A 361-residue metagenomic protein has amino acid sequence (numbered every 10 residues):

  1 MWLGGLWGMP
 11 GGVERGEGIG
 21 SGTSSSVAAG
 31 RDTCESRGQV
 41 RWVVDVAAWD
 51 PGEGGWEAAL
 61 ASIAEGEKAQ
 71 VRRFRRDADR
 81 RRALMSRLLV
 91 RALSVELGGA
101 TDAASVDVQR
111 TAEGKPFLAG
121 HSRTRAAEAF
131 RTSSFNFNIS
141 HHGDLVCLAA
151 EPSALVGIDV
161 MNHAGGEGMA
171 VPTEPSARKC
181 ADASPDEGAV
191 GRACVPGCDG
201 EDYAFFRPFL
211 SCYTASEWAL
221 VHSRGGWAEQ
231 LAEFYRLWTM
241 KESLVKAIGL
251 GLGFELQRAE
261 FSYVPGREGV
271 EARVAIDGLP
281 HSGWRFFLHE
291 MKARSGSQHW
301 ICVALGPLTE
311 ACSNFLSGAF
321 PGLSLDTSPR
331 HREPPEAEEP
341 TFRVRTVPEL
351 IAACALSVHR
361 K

Functional and structural regions predicted by a protein language model:
W2-K361: Core catalytic alpha/beta fold that binds nucleotide/phospho-ligands
